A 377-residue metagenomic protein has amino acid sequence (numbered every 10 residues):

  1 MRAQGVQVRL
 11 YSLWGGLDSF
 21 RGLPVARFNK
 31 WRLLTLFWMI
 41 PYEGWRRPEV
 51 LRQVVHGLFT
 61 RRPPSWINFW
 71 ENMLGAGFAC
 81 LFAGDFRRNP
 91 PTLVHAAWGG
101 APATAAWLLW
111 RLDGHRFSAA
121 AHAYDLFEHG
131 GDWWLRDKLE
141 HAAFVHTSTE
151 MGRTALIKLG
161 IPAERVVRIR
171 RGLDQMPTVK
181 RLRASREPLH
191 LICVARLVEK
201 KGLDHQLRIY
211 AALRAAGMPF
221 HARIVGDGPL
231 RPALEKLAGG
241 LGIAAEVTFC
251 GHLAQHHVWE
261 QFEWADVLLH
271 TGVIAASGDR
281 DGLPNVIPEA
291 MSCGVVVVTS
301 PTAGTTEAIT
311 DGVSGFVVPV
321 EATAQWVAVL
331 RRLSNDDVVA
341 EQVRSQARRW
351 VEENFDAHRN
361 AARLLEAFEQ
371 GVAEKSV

Functional and structural regions predicted by a protein language model:
M1-F37, R87, E140, F144 (+1 more regions): N-terminal subdomain of nucleotide-sugar transferases
S12, R116, H122, L126 (+3 more regions): Donor nucleotide-sugar binding/catalytic pocket of nucleotide-sugar-dependent glycosyltransferases
T178, L182-A212, R223: Conserved donor-binding/catalytic core segment of Leloir-type glycosyltransferases
P232-H256: Nucleotide-activated donor-binding/catalytic signature segment of Leloir-type glycosyltransferases, i.e., the conserved
E246, Q325, R332, V339-L365: A short, well-ordered alpha-helix in the C-terminal region of glycosyltransferases
E263-G278, V295: Acidic donor-binding loop of glycosyltransferase active sites
I287, S292, V296-T299, I309: Short hydrophobic beta-strand element within catalytic cores of glycosyltransferases and related nucleotide-activated
T310-G312, F316-T323, R332-V338: Conserved acidic donor-binding segment of nucleotide-sugar-dependent glycosyltransferases
